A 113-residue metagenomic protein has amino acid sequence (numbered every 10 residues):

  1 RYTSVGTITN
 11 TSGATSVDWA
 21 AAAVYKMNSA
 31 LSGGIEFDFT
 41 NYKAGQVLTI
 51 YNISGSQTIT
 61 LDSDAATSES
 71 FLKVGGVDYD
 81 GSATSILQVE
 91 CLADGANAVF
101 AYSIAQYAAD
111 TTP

Functional and structural regions predicted by a protein language model:
R1-A20: Intrinsic low-complexity, repeat-rich intrinsically disordered segments enriched in small/flexible residues
A14, N28-P113: Acidic, glycine/polar-enriched metal-coordinating patches/loops that mediate binding to polyanionic ligands
A22-M27: Short carbohydrate-recognition loop motifs
